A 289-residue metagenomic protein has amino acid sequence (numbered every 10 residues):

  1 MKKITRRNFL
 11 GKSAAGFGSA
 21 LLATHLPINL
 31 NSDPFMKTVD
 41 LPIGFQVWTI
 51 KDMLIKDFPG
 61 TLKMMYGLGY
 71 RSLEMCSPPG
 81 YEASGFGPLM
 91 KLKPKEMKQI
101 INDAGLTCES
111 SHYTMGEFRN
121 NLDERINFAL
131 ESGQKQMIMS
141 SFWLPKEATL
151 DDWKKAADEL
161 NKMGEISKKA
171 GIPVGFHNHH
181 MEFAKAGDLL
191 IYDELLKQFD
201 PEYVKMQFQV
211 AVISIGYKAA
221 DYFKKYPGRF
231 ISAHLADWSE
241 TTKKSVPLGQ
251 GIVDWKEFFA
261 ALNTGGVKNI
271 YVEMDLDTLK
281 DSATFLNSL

Functional and structural regions predicted by a protein language model:
K2-G44, K51-R71, A186-K205, V212-L289: Histidine-acidic metal/acid-base catalytic patches
S13-A23, P79, A104-K205, I213: Active-site acidic/histidine proton-transfer and metal-coordination neighborhood in alpha/beta enzyme cores
F35-T38, L62-G67, P88-C108, D123-Q134 (+4 more regions): Acidic (Asp/Glu)-rich catalytic clusters
G44-W48, E74-C76, E109-H112, I138-S140 (+4 more regions): A cross-family glycoside hydrolase active-site/sugar-binding cleft signature
T49-I55, S77-Y81: Extracytoplasmic "Venus flytrap"
F58, G87-M90, P94, K146-W153 (+3 more regions): Flexible, glycine- and charge-enriched loops at secondary-structure boundaries
E74-E96: Glycine-rich, proline-tolerant flexible connector loops at the mouths of alpha/beta enzymes
Y81-G85, P145-T149, E240-S245: A short acidic, helix-capping loop that chelates divalent metal ions and anchors anionic groups
